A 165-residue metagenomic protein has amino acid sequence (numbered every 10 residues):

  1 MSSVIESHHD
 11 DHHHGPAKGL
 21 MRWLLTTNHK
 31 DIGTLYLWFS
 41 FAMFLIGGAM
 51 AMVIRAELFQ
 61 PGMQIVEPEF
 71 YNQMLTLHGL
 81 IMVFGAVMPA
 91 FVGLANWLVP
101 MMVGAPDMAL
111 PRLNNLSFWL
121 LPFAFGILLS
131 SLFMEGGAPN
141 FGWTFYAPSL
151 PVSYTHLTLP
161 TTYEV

Functional and structural regions predicted by a protein language model:
M1-K30, Q60-V66, W143-P151: Extramembrane terminal tails and long inter-domain/linker segments of multi-pass membrane proteins
I5-H8, N28-H29, L75, G104 (+1 more regions): Intrinsic disorder/low-complexity signature
G33-F145, L157: Hydrophobic cores of alpha-helical transmembrane segments in multi-pass integral membrane proteins
T155-T161: Conserved small/polar residues in nucleotide/adenosyl-binding loops
